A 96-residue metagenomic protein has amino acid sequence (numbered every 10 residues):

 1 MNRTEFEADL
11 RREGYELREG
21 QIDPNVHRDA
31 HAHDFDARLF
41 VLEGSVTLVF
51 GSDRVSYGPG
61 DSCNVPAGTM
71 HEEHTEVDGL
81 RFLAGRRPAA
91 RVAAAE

Functional and structural regions predicted by a protein language model:
M1, E5-L17, R28: Generic protein-terminus/edge-of-domain signal
D9, H27-H33, V49-F50, H74-T75 (+1 more regions): Short histidine-centered beta-strand/loop micro-motifs that create catalytic or ligand/metal-coordination sites
E16-H33, A67: Conserved short histidine dyad/triad with adjacent acidic residue
A32-L48: Short, conserved beta-strand element in jelly-roll/cupin
G51-A67: Short acidic-glycine-tyrosine-enriched beta hairpin
A67-A93: Ligand-binding loop in jelly-roll beta-barrel domains
